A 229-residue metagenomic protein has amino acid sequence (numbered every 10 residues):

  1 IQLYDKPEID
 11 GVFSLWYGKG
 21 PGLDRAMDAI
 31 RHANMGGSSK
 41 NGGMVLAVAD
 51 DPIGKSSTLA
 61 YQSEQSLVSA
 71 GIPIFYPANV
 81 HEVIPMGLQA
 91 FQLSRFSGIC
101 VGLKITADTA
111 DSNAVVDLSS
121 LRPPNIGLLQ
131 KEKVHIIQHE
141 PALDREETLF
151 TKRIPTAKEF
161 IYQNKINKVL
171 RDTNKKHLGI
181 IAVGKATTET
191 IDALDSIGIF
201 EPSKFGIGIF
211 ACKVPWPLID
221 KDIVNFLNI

Functional and structural regions predicted by a protein language model:
I1-R95: Thiamine diphosphate
P77-I229: Flexible, low-complexity linker and terminal segments
